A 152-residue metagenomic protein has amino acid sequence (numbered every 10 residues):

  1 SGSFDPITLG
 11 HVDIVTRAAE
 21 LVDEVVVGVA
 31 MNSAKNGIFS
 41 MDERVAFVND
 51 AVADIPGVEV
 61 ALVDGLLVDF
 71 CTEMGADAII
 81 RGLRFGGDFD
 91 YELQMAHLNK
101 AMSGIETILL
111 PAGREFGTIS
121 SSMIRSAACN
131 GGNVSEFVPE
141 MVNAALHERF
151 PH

Functional and structural regions predicted by a protein language model:
S1-H152: Nucleotidyltransferase catalytic core that binds NTPs
